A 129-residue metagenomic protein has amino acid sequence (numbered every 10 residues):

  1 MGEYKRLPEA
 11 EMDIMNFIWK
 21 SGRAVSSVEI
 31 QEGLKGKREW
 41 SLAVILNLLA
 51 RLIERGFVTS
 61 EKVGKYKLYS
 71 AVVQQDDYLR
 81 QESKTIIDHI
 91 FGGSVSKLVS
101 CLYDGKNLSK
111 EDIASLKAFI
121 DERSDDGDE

Functional and structural regions predicted by a protein language model:
M1-F17, S21: Short alpha-helical segments that sit at the start of domains
Y4-A10, V63-Q81: Short, cationic-aromatic polyanion-contact patches
A24-G33: Short acidic, hydrophobic short linear motifs in intrinsically disordered regions
E32-W40: Short helix-coil junctions and helix-kink-helix linkers
L46-A50: Short, hydrophobic-biased segments on the C-terminal half of alpha helices that form "recognition helices"
I53-V63: A short, conserved structural fragment
Q74-V99: Conserved segment of winged-helix/HTH DNA-binding domains
Q81, S100, D104-E129: C-terminal regulatory/oligomerization modules of transcriptional regulators
